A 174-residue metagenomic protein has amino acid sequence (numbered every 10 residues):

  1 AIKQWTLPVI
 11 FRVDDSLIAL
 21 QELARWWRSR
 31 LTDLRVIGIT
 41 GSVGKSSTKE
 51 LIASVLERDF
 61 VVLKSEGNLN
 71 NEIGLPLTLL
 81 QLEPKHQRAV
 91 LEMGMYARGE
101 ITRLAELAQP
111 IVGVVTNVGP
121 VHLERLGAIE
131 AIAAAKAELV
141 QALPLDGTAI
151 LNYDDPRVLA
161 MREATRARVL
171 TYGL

Functional and structural regions predicted by a protein language model:
A1, D14, G67, A167-L174: Beta-strand->loop->alpha-helix junctions that form or flank phosphate-binding loops in nucleotide-handling enzymes
A1-L7: Feature captures the catalytic cores and cofactor-binding loops of soluble hydro-lyases/lyases that act on carboxylate
T6, R12, L17-Y153, R157-T165: Phosphate-binding loop of NTP-binding sites
